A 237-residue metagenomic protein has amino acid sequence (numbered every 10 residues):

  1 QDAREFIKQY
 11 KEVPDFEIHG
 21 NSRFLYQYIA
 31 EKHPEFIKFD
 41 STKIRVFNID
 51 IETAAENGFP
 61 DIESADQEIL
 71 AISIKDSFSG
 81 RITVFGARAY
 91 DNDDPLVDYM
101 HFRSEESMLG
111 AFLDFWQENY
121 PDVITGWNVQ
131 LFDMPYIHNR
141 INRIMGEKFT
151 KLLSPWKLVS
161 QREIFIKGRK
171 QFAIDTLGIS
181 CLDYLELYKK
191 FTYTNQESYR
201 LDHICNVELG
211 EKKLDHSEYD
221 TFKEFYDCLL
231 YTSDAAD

Functional and structural regions predicted by a protein language model:
Q1-V123, S233: DnaQ-like (DEDDh/DEDDy) 3′-5′ exonuclease domain used for proofreading and 3′-end trimming on nucleic acids
N48, G126, C181: Generic enzyme active-site microenvironment
T53, L131, E186, D237: Short, glycine/acidic-enriched loop or turn micro-motifs at the edges of active sites
S64-D66, I141-I144: Glycine-rich, phosphate-binding/catalytic loops in enzymes
I82-V84, D91-Y99, Y120, M134 (+2 more regions): Active-site-proximal helix-loop-helix substrate-binding element of RNase H-like nuclease domains
T125-M134: Acidic, metal-coordinating catalytic cores used for nucleic-acid/nucleotide bond scission and strand-transfer chemistry
Y231-D237: Conserved small/polar residues in nucleotide/adenosyl-binding loops
